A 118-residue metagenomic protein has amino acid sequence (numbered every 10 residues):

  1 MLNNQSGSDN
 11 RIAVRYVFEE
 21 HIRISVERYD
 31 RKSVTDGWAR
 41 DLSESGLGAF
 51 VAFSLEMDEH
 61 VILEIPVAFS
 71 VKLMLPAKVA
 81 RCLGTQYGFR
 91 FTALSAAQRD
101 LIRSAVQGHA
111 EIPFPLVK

Functional and structural regions predicted by a protein language model:
M1-L42, R103-K118: N-terminal helix initiation/capping motif
S6, K72-L73: A short, acidic/glycine-rich surface segment
V17, M74, A97: Charged, alpha-helix-enriched surfaces in structured cytosolic catalytic cores of large nucleotide-utilizing machines
I22-E64, L83-G88: Short strand-loop-strand
S33, L73-M74: Residues that act as N-cap/strand-start positions at coil-to-secondary-structure junctions
G37, L75-A80: Short beta-strand-centered aromatic/proline hotspots
S54-M57, F89-Q107: Short solvent-exposed strand/turn elements
V67-S70: Short, charged beta-turn/beta-strand-edge "cap" motif at the junction between a beta-strand and an adjacent loop
